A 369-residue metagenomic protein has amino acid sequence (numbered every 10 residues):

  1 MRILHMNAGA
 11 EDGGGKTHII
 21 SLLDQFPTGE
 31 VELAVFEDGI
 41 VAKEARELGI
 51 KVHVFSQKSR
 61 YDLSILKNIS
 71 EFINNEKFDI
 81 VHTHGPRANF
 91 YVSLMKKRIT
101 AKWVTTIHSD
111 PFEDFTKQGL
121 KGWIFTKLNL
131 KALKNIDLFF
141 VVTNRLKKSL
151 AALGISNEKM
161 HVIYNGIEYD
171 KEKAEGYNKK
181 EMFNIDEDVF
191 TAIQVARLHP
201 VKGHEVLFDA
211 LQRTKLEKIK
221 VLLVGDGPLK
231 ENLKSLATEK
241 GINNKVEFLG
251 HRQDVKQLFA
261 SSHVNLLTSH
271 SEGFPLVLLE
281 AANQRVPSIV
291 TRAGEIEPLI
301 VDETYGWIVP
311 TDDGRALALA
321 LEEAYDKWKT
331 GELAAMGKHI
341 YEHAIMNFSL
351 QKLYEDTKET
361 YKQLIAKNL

Functional and structural regions predicted by a protein language model:
G13-S21, F190-R213, P228-S235, L276 (+1 more regions): A conserved mid-protein helix/loop that constitutes part of the nucleotide-sugar donor-binding site
A34, P287-V290, I300: Short hydrophobic beta-strand element within catalytic cores of glycosyltransferases and related nucleotide-activated
L63-K67, K102, F112-A132: Nucleotide-sugar donor phosphate/pyrophosphate-binding loop at the beta->alpha transition of glycosyltransferases
T83-N89, I107: Short His-centered aromatic/hydrophobic patch
K134-K159, I167-K171: A short, active-site helix/loop in glycosyltransferases that binds the activated sugar's phosphate group
E172-I185, T330, G337: A short helix/loop element that forms part of the nucleotide-sugar donor recognition site in Leloir-type
H251, H270: Aromatic "clamp/platform" in nucleotide-sugar-dependent glycosyltransferases that forms part of the donor/acceptor
D302-E303, W307-R315, A324-K329: Conserved acidic donor-binding segment of nucleotide-sugar-dependent glycosyltransferases
